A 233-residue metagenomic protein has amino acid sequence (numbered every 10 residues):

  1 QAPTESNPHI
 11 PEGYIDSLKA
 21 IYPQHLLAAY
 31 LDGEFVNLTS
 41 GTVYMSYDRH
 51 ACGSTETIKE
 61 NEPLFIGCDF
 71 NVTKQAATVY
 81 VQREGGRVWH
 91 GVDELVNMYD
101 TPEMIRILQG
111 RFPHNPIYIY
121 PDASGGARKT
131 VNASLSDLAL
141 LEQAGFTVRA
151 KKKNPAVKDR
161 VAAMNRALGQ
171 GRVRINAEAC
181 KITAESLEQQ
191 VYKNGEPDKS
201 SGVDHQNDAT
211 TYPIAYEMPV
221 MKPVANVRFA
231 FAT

Functional and structural regions predicted by a protein language model:
Q1-S6: Signature of the SF2 helicase/ATPase Hel1-core->accessory helical subdomain module
N7-C68, T73: ATPase catalytic-site recognition across NTP-hydrolyzing enzymes
H9, G13, H25, G85-L95: Short, well-ordered strand-loop elements centered on a beta-strand within folded domains, enriched for acidic residues
V72-K74, G85-G86: Coil-to-beta-strand transition motifs
Q75-V81: Short beta-strand scaffold segments in enzyme catalytic cores
G86-D198, V220-M221, R228-T233: Mg2+-dependent endonuclease catalytic cores in nucleic-acid-processing enzymes, primarily RNase H-like
E196-M221: Acidic, Mg2+-coordinating catalytic module of metal-dependent nucleases/exonucleases that use a two-metal-ion mechanism
